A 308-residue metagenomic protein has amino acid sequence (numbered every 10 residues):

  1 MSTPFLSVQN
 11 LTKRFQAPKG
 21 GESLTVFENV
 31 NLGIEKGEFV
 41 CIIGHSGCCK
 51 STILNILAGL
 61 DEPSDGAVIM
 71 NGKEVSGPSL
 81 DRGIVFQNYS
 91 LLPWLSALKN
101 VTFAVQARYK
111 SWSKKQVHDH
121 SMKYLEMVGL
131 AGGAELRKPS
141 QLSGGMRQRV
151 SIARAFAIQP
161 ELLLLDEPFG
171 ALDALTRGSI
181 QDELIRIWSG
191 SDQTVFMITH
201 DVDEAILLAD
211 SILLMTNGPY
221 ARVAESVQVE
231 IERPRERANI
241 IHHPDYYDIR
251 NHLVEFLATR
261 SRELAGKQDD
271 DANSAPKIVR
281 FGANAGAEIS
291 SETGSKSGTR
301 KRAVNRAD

Functional and structural regions predicted by a protein language model:
A58: Helix-to-loop junction immediately C-terminal to a conserved catalytic motif
G66-P78: Conserved ABC transporter NBD signature motif
L98-A107, H118, M122: Short helical segment in ABC ATPase nucleotide-binding domains corresponding to the A-loop/adjacent helical element
K114-G133, R186: Conserved ABC ATPase "signature" region
K138-L142, M146: Conserved ABC ATPase signature
Q159: Conserved catalytic motifs of ABC-family nucleotide-binding domains
